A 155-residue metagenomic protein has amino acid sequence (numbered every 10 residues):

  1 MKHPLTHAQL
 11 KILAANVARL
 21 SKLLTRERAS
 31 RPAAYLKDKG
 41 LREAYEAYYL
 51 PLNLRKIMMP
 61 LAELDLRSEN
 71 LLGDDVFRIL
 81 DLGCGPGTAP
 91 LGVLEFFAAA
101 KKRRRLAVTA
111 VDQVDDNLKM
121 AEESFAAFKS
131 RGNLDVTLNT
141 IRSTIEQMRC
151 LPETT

Functional and structural regions predicted by a protein language model:
M1-R31: N-terminal auxiliary segments of SAM/dcSAM-dependent transferases
R31-E69: Class I SAM-dependent methyltransferase Rossmann-like catalytic core, especially the SAM/SAH-binding loop
L64-S68, F97-K101, F125-K129: Active-site catalytic pocket residues across diverse enzymes, especially alpha/beta-hydrolases
D75-G85: Conserved class I S-adenosyl-L-methionine
P86-K102: Conserved SAM-binding loop of SAM-dependent methyltransferases across substrates and taxa, primarily the Class I
L106-T109: Short beta-strand element of Class I
V114: Conserved SAM/SAH-binding beta-strand->alpha-helix loop
M120-E153: S-adenosyl-L-methionine
